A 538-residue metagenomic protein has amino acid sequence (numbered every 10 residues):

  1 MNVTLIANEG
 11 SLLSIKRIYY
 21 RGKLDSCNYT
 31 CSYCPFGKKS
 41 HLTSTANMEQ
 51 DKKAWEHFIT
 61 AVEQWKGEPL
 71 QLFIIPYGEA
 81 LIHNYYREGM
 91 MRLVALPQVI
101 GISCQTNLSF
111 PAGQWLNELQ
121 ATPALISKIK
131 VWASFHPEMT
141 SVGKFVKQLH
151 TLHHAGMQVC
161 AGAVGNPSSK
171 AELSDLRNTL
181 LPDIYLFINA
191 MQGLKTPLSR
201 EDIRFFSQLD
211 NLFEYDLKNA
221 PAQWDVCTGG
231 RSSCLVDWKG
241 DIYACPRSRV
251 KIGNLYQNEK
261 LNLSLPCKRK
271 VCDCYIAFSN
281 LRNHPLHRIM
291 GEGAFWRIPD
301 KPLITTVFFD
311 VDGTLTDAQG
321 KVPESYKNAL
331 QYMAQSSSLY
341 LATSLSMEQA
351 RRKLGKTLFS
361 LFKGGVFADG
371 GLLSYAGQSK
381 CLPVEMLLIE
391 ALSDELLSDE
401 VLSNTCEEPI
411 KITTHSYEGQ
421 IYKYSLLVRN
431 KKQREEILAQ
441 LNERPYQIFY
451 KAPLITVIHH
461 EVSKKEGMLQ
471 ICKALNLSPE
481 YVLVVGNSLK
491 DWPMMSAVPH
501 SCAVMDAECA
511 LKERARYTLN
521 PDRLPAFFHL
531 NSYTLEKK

Functional and structural regions predicted by a protein language model:
T4-K53, P246: Canonical Radical SAM [4Fe-4S] cluster-binding loop centered on the CxxxCxxC motif and its immediate flanking residues
K38-K52, E68-H83, V94-G113, P123-K144 (+2 more regions): Core AdoMet radical
L72, K128, T140-A220: Conserved C-terminal portion of the radical SAM core fold that forms the substrate/S-adenosylmethionine-binding
W115-N117, L125, A318-T414: Active-site phosphate-binding/coordination module
T196-P299: Accessory C-terminal segments flanking Radical SAM cores
I298-V311, Y332: Non-catalytic pre-domain segments flanking phosphatase-related domains
P302-T306, V322, V457-I458, K465-K538: Mg2+-dependent phosphoryl-transfer enzymes with acidic/Ser/Thr/Gly-rich catalytic loops
L392-A497, D506: Conserved acidic, metal-coordinating active-site core of Asp-based, Mg2+-dependent phosphoryl-transfer enzymes
